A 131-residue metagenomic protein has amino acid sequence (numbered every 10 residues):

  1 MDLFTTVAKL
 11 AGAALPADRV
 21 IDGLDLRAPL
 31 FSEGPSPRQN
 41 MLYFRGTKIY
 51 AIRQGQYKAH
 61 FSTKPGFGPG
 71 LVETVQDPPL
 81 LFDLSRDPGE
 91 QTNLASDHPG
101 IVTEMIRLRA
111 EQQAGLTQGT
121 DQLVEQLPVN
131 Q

Functional and structural regions predicted by a protein language model:
M1-L80, L84, Q131: C-terminal cap/loop subdomain of S1 sulfatases and analogous C-terminal strand-loop tails that border
F4-A8, R27, F31, F82 (+3 more regions): Non-transmembrane alpha-helical segments in soluble domains of secreted/periplasmic/extracellular proteins
P37-R38, R109-E125: Bilobed periplasmic-binding protein-like "clamshell/Venus-flytrap" ligand-binding domains
M41, E104, G119: Active-site regions of oxyanion-processing enzymes, predominantly non-cytosolic
H60, V102, D121-L127: Noncatalytic linker/hinge segments flanking ATPase motor cores
T74-Q76, S96-P99: Short intrinsically disordered coil segments
D87: Intrinsically disordered, low-complexity polar regions and short flexible loop motifs
